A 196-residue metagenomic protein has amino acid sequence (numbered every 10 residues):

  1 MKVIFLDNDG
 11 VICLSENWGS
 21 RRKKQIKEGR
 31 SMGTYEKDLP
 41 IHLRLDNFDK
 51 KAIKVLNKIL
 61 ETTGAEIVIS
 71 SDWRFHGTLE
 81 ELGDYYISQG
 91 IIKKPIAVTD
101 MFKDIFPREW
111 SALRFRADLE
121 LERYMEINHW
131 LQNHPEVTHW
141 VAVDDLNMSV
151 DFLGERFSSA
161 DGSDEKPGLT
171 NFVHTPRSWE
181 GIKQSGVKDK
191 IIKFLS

Functional and structural regions predicted by a protein language model:
M1-V3, T138-H139: Hydrophobic/aromatic side chains embedded in well-ordered alpha-helices
K2-F106: Alpha-helical substrate-recognition element adjacent to the catalytic core
E80-S196: C-terminal cap/substrate-recognition subdomain and adjoining C-terminal extension of metal-dependent phosphatase-like
